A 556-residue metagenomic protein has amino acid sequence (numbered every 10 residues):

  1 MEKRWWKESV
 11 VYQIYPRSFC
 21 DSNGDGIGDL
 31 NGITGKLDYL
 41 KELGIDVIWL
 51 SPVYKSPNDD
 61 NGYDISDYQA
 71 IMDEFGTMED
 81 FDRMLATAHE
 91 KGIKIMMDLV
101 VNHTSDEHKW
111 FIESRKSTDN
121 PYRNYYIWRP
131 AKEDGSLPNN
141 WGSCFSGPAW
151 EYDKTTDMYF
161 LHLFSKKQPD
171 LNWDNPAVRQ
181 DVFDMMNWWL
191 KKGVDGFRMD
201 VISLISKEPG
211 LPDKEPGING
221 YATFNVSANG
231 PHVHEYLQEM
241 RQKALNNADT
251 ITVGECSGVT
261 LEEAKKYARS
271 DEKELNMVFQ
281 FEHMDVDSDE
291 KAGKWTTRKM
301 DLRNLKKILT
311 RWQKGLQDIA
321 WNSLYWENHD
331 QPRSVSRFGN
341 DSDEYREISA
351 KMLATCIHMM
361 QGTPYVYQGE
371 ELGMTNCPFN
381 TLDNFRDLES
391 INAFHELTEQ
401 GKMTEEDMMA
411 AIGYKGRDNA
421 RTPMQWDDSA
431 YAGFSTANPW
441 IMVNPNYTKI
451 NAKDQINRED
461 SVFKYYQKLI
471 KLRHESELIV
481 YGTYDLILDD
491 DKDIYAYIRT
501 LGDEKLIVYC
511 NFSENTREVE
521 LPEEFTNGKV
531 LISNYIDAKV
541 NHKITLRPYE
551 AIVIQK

Functional and structural regions predicted by a protein language model:
M1-K556: Active-site and adjacent substrate-binding regions of carbohydrate-active enzymes
